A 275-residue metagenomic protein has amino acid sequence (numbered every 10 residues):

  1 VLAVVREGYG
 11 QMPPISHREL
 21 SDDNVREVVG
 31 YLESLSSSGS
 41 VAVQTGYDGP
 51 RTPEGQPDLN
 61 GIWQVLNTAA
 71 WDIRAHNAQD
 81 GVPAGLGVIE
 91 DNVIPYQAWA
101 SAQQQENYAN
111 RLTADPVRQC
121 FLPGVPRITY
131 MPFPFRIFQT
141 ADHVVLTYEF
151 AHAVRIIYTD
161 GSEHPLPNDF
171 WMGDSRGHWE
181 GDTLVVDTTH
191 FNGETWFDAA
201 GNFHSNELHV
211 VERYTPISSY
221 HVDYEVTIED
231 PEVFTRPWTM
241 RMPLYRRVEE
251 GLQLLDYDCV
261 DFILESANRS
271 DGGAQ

Functional and structural regions predicted by a protein language model:
V1-G39: Extracytoplasmic electron-transfer domains, predominantly the class I c-type cytochrome c fold
S40-Q275: PEST-like low-complexity, intrinsically disordered acidic/proline/serine-rich tracts that flank trafficking/processing
